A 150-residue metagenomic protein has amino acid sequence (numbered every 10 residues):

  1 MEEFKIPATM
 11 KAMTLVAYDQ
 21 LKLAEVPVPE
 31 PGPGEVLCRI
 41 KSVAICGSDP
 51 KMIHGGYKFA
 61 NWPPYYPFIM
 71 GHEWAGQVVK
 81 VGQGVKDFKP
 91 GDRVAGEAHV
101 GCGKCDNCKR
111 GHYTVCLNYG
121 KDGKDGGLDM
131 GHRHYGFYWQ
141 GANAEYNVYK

Functional and structural regions predicted by a protein language model:
M1-K11: Basic/polar N-terminal segments that are highly enriched at the extreme N-terminus, encompassing both cleavable
A17, R39-K41, K150: A secondary-structure boundary/capping signal
D19-L23, G47-S48: Short N-terminal binding/cap micro-motifs at the start of the first secondary-structure element
E25-P27, V148: Generic structural detector for well-ordered beta-strands
P27-V43, Y57-K109, T114: Glycine-rich beta-strand-centered segment in the early N-terminal region that forms part of a ligand/cofactor-binding
S48-H54: Cytochrome P450 core scaffold surrounding the K-helix E-X-X-R motif and the conserved "meander" helix-loop region
C102-K150: NAD(P)H dinucleotide-binding glycine-rich loop of Rossmann-like/cofactor-binding domains, especially the beta1-alpha1
